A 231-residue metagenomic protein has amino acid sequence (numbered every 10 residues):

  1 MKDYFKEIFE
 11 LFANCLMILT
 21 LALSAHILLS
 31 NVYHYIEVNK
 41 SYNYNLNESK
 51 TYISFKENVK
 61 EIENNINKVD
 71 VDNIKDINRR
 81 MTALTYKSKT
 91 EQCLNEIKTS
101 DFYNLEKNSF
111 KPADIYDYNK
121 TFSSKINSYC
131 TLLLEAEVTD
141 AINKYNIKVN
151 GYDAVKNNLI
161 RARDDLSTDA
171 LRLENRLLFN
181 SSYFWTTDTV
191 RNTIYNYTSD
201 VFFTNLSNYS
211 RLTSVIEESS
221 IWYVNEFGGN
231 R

Functional and structural regions predicted by a protein language model:
M1-E7: N-terminal Lys/Arg-rich, disordered targeting/topogenic segments
E7, L11-A13, F55, I62: N-terminal first transmembrane alpha-helix
F12-S30: Hydrophobic membrane-insertion alpha-helices, especially the h-region of bacterial N-terminal signal peptides
S24-S49: Transmembrane signal-anchor/signal-peptide helices with a preference for the extracytoplasmic
Y44-D70: Amphipathic, membrane-active segments
N67-E174: Alpha-helical segments in soluble extracytoplasmic regions
C130, K144, G151, V155-R231: C-terminal amphipathic alpha-helix
